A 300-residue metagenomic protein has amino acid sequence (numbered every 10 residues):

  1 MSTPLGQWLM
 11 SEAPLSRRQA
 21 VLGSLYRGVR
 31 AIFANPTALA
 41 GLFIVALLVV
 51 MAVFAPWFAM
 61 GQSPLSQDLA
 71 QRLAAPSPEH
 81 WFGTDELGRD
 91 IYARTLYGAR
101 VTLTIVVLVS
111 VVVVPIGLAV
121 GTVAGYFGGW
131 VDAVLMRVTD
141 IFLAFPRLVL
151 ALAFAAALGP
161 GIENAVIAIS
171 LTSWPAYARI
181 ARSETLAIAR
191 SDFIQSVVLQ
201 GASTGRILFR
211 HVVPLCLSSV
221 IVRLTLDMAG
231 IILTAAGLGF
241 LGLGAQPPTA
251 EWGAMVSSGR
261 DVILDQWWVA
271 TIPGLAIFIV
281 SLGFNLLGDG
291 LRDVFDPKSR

Functional and structural regions predicted by a protein language model:
M1-F43, L286-R300: Transmembrane alpha-helical segments of polytopic membrane transport and secretion proteins
S2, E12, A34, F54 (+5 more regions): Selective for proline/serine-rich intrinsically disordered segments in cytosolic/nuclear regulatory regions
S2-W8, F43, L47, M51-L87 (+1 more regions): Hydrophobic alpha-helical transmembrane segments of membrane transport/permease proteins and related membrane-embedded
T3-P4, A13-G28, D68, D90 (+4 more regions): Coil-to-alpha-helix initiation sites in intrinsically disordered, low-complexity, charged segments
A13-A20, G61, P247, I279: A general boundary/transition motif marking the beginning of the first structured unit of a protein
G28-V29, W81, I194, G259: Generic hydrophobic alpha-helical segments
V29, V50-G61, V123, A178 (+1 more regions): Structural signature of transmembrane alpha-helix termini at the membrane-water interface
A34, A40, E86-R300: Alpha-helical transmembrane segments of integral membrane proteins, especially multi-pass inner/plasma-membrane
